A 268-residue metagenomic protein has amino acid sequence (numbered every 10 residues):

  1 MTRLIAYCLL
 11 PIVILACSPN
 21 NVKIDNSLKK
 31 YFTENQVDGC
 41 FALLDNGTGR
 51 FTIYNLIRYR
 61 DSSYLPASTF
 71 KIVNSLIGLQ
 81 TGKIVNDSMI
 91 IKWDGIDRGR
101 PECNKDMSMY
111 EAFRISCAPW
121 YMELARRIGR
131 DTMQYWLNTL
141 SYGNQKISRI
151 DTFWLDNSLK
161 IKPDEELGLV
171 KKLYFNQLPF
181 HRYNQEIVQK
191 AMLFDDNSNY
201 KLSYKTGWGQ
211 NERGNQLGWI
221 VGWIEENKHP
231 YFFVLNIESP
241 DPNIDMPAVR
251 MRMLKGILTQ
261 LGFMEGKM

Functional and structural regions predicted by a protein language model:
M1-I24: Bacterial Sec-dependent N-terminal signal peptides
S18-R60: Beta-lactamase-like hydrolase cores
N20-Y31, N35, R126-G129, Y174-K201 (+1 more regions): Structured C-terminal helix/loop/strand segments within mature extracytoplasmic catalytic/sensor domains
N55-D61, K105-D106, R114-Y121, S148-W154 (+1 more regions): Flexible glycine/proline-enriched surface loops and loop-helix/loop-strand junctions
S63-D87, A112, F233: Active-site SXXK
Q80-G95, F180-Q185: Short, well-structured active-site flanking segments
P101, S108-M109, Y121-K171, F175: Mid-domain, small-residue-enriched loop/turn segments at the edges of structured enzyme/sensor domains
